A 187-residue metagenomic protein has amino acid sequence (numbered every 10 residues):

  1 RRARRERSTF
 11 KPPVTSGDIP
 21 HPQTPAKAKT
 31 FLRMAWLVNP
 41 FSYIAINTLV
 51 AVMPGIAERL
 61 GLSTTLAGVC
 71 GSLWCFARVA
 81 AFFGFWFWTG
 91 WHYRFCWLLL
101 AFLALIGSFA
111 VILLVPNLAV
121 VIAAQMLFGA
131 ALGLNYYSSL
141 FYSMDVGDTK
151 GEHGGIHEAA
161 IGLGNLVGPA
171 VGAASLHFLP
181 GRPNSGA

Functional and structural regions predicted by a protein language model:
R1, A174-A187: A membrane-interface helix-boundary motif in multi-pass transporters
R1-V14: C-terminal membrane-cytosol helix-exit motif in multi-pass small-molecule transporters
A28-T48, M126-A130: Pair of pore-lining "gating" transmembrane helices in MFS-fold secondary transporters
A51-A67, D145: Short amphipathic helix-loop junctions that connect adjacent transmembrane helices in Major Facilitator Superfamily/SLC
A80-R94, L176-H177: Helix-to-loop junctions at the C-terminal end of transmembrane segments in multipass secondary transporters
C96-V111: Structural signature of the two symmetry-related core transmembrane helices
G133-D148: Intracellular juxtamembrane helix-capping segments at the cytosolic ends of symmetry-related transmembrane helices
D148-F178: A late C-terminal transmembrane helix in Major Facilitator Superfamily
